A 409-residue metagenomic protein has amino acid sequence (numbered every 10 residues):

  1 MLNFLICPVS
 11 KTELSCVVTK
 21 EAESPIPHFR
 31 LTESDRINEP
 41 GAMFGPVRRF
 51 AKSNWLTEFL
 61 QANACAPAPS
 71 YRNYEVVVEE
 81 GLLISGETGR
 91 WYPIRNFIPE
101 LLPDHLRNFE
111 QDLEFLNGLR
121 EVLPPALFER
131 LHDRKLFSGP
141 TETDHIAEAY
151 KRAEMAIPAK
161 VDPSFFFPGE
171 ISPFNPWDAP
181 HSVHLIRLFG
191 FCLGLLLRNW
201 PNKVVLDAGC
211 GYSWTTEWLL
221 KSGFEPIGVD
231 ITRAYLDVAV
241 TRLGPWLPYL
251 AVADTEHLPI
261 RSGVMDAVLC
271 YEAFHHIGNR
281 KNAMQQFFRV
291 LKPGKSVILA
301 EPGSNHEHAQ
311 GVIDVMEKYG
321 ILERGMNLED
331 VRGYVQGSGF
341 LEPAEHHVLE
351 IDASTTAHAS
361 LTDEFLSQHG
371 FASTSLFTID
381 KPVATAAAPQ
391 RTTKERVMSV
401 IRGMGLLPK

Functional and structural regions predicted by a protein language model:
M1-D144: Replace "small metal-dependent catalytic modules" with "small catalytic or cofactor-binding modules
L2-N3, S34, A42-F50, W55-E80 (+2 more regions): A C-terminal cap/extension of S-adenosyl-L-methionine-dependent methyltransferases that defines the acceptor-substrate
L113-W200, W218: Conserved class I S-adenosyl-L-methionine
L206, Y212-H257: Class I SAM-dependent methyltransferase SAM/SAH-binding core
L269: A conserved beta-strand element that flanks and buttresses the S-adenosyl-L-methionine
K281-S296: A short glycine-rich, Lys/Arg-flanked "PGG" loop and its adjoining helix->strand segment in the class I
V297-L322: Conserved class I S-adenosyl-L-methionine
E323-G339, E345: Short alpha-helix
